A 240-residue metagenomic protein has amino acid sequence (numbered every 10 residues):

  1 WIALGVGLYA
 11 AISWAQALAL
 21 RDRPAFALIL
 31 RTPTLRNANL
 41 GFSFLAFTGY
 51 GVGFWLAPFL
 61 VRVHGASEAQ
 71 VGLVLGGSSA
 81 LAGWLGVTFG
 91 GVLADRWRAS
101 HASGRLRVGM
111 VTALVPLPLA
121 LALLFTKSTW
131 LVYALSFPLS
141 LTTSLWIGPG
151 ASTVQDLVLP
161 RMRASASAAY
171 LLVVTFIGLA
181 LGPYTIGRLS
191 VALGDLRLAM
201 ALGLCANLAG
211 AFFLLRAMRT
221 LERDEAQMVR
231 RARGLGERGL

Functional and structural regions predicted by a protein language model:
W1, S67, A102-R107, R188-N207: A membrane-interface helix-boundary motif in multi-pass transporters
Y9-N39, V63, G234-L240: Juxtamembrane intracellular "pre-TM" segments in multi-pass secondary transporters
P24, P58, A151-L157, G187: Intracellular helix-loop hinge segments at the cytoplasmic ends of transmembrane helices in 12-TM rocker-switch-type
P33-T88, T143-I147, A151, G178-P183: Extracytoplasmic gate region of multi-pass secondary transporters
L60-V61, L93-A94, R98, T185-G194: Interfacial helix-cap and linker-helix signal at transmembrane-aqueous boundaries of multi-pass secondary transporters
G83-V87, Q155-L193: A late C-terminal transmembrane helix in Major Facilitator Superfamily
A102-G150: C-terminal transmembrane helical hairpin of 12-TM major facilitator-type secondary transporters
L117-F125, A201-L235, G239-L240: Multi-pass alpha-helical transporter architecture, strongest for 12-TM Major Facilitator/SLC carriers used
